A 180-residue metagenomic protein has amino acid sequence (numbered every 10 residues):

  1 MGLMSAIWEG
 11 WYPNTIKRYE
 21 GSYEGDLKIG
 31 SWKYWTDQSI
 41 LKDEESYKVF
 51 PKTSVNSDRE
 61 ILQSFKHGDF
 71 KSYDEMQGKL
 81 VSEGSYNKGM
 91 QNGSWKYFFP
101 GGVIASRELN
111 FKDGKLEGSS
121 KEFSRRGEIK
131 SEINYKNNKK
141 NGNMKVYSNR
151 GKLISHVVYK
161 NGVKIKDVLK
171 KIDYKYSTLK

Functional and structural regions predicted by a protein language model:
M1-K180: Glycine/tyrosine- and acidic-biased, solvent-exposed loop/turn segments at the edges of beta-strands
